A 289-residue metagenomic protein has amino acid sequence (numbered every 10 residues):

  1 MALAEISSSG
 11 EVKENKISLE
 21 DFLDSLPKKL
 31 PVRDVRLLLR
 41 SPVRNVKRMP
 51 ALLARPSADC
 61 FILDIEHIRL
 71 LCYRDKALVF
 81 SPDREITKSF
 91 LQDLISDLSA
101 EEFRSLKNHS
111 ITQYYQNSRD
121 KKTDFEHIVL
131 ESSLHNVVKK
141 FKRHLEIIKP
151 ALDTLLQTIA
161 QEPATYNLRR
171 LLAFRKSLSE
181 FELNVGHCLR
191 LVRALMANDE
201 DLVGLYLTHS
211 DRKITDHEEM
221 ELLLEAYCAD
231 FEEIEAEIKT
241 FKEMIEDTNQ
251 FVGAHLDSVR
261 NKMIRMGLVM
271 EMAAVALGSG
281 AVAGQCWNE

Functional and structural regions predicted by a protein language model:
M1-T248, H255, K262: Peripheral, non-transmembrane regulatory/ligand-interaction domains of membrane transport proteins
A236-E289: Hydrophobic alpha-helical transmembrane segments and their immediately adjacent juxtamembrane loops
